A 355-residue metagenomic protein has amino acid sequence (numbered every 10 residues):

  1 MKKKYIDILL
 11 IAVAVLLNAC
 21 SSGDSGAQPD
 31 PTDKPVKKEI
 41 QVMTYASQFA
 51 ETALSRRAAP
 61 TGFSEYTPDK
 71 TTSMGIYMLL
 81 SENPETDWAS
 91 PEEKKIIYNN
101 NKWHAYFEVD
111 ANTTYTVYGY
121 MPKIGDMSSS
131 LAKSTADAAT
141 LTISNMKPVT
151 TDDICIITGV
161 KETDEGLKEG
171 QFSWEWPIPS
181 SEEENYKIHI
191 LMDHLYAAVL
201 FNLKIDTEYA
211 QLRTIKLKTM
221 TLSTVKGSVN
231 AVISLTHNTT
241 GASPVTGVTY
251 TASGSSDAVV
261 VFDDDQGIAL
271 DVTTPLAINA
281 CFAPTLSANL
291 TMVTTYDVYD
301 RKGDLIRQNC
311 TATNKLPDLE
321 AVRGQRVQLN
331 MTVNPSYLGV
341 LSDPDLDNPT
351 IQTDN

Functional and structural regions predicted by a protein language model:
K2-D7, L17-N355: Sec-type signal peptide cleavage vicinity
